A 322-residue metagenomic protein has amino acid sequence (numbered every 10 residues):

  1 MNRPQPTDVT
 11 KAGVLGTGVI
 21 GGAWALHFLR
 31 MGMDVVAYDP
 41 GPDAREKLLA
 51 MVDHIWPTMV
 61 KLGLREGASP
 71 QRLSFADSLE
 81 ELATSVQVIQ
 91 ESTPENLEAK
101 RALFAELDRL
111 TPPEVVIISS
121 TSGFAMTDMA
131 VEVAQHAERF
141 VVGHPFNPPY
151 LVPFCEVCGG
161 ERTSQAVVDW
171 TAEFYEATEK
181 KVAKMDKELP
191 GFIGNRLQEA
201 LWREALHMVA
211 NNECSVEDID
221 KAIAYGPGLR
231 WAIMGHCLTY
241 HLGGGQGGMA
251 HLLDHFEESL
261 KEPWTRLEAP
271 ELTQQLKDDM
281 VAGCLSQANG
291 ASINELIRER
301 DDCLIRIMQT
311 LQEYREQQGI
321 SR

Functional and structural regions predicted by a protein language model:
M1-L62: NAD(P)+-binding Rossmann beta1-loop-alpha1 motif at the extreme N-terminus of oxidoreductases
N2-T7, M31, K180, N211 (+1 more regions): NAD(P)-dependent Rossmann-like dehydrogenase/reductase catalytic/cofactor-binding core
L15, Y38, A76, S92 (+3 more regions): Structural motif
A23, P149-C158, T178, A183-E213 (+1 more regions): Active-site-proximal catalytic alpha-helix in oxidoreductases
P40-D43, K47, T58-V116, F124: Rossmann-like NAD(P)-binding element
G41, H136, S164, C214-D218: Helix N-cap / loop-to-helix initiation motif
S119-K187, G191: Rossmann-fold dinucleotide-binding core
